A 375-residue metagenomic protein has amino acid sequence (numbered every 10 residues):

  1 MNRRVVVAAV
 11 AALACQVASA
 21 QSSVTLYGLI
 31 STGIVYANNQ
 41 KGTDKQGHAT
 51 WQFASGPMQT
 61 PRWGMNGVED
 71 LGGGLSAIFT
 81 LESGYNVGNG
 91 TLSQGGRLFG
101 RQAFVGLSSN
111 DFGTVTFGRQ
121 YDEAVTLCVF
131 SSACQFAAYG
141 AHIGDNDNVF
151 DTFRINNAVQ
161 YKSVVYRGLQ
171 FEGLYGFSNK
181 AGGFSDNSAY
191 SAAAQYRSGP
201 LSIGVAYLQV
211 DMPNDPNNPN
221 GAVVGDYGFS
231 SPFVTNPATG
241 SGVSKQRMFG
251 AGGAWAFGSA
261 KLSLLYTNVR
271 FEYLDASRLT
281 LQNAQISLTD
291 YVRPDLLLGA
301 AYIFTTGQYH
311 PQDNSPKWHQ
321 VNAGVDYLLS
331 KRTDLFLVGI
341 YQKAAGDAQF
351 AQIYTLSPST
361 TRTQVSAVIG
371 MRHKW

Functional and structural regions predicted by a protein language model:
C15-S19: N-terminal signal peptide c-region/cleavage motif recognized by signal peptidases
Q21-Y36, Q52-S178, D186-S188, A194-Q209: Outer membrane beta-barrel
T32-N38, S83-V87, Y121-E123, Y175-N179 (+7 more regions): Transmembrane beta-strands of outer-membrane beta-barrel pores
N38-Q46, N89-L98, F130-A133, G176-S191 (+4 more regions): Outer-membrane beta-barrel translocator domains and adjoining extracellular loop/strand segments of Gram-negative
G47-F53, P57-P61, L98-R101, F153-N157 (+5 more regions): Residues that define the transmembrane beta-barrel architecture of outer-membrane proteins
W63-M65, A103-V105, V159, A192-A194 (+5 more regions): Membrane-embedded beta-strands of outer-membrane beta-barrel proteins, especially the hydrophobic/small aromatic
A193-N322: Detector for outer-membrane/organellar transmembrane beta-barrel domains, recognizing the amphipathic beta-strand
L329, T361-W375: Outer-membrane beta-barrel "beta-signal"
